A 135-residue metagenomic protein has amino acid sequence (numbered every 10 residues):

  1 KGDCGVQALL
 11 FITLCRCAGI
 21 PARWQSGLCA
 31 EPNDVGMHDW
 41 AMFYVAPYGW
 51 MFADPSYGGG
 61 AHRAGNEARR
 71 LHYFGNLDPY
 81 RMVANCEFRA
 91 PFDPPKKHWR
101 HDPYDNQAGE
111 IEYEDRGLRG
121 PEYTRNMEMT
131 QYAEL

Functional and structural regions predicted by a protein language model:
K1-G2: Short, conserved helix/loop micro-motifs enriched in His/Cys and acidic residues
V6-H98: Hydrophobic/aromatic-rich core segments of domains that either
P47-M51, Y80, A84-L135: N-terminal accessory/pre-domain segments preceding catalytic cores
